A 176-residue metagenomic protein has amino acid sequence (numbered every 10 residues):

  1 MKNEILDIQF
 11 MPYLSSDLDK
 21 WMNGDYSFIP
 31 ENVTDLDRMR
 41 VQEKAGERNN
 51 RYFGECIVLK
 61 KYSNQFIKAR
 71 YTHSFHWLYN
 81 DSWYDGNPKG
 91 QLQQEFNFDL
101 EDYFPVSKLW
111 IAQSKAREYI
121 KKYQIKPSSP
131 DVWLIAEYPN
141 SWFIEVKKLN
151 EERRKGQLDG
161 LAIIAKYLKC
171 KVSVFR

Functional and structural regions predicted by a protein language model:
M1-A116: Nuclease catalytic cores
A45, K126, E145-R154: Short beta-strand-loop-alpha-helix junction that forms the active-site gateway of nucleic-acid-processing nucleases
I67-S74, W133-L134, F143, S173-R176: A structural signal for short, well-ordered beta-strand segments and their strand-loop junctions that often border
L109-I135: Alpha-helix-centered segments that form part of catalytic cores
D131-L134, P139-N150: Conserved catalytic cores of phosphodiester-cleaving nucleases, focusing on short active-site segments
K148-R176: Mg2+/Mn2+-dependent nuclease catalytic core
